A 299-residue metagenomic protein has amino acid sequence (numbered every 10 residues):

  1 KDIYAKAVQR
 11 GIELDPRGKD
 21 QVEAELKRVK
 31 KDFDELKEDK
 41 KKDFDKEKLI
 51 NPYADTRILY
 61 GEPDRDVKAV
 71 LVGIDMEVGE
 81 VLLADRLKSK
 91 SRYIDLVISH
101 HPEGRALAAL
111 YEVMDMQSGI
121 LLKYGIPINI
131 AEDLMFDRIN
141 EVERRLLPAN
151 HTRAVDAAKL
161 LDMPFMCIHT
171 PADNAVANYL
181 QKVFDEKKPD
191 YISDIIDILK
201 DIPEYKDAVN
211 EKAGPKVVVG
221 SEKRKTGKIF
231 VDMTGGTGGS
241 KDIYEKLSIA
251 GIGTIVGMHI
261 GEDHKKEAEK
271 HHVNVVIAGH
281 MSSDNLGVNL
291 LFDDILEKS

Functional and structural regions predicted by a protein language model:
K1-S299: Active-site catalytic microenvironments in core metabolic enzymes, especially phosphate/sugar-handling
